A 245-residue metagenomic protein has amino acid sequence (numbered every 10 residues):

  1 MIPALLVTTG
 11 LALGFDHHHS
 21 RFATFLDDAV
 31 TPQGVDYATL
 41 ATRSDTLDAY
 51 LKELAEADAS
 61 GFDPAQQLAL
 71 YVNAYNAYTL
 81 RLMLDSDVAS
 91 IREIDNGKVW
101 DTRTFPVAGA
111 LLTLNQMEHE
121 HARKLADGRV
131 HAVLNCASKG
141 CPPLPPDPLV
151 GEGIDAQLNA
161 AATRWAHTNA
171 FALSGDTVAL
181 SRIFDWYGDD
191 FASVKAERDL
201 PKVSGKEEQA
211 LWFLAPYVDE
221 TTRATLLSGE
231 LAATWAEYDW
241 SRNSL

Functional and structural regions predicted by a protein language model:
I2-L13: Hydrophobic alpha-helical targeting segments used for export or membrane insertion
L13-L245: Interaction/scaffold regions that mediate signaling and macromolecular assembly across diverse proteins
